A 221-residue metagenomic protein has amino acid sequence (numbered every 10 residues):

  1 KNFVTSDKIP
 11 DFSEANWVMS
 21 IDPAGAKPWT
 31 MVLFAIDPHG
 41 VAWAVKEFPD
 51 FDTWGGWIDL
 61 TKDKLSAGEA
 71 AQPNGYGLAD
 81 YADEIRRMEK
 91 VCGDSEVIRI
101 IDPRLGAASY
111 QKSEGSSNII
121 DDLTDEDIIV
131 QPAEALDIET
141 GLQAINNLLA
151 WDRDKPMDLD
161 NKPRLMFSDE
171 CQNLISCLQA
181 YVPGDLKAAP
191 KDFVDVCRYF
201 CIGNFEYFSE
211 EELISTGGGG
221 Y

Functional and structural regions predicted by a protein language model:
K1-P23: ATPase catalytic-site recognition across NTP-hydrolyzing enzymes
S13-A15, G25-P28, G93-S95, D160-K162: Short, well-ordered loop/turn elements at secondary-structure boundaries
W17-I21, G25-M31, V45-K46: A conserved active-site cap/scaffold subdomain adjacent to cofactor or substrate pockets
W29-A35, R198: Short beta-strand scaffold segments in enzyme catalytic cores
G40-L186, Y207-F208, I214, G218-Y221: Mg2+-dependent endonuclease catalytic cores in nucleic-acid-processing enzymes, primarily RNase H-like
L186-D192: Peripheral docking tails and interdomain loops at the edges of cofactor- or intermediate-handling domains
D192-N204: Stable alpha-helical structural segments in soluble proteins, enriched in small hydrophobic residues
